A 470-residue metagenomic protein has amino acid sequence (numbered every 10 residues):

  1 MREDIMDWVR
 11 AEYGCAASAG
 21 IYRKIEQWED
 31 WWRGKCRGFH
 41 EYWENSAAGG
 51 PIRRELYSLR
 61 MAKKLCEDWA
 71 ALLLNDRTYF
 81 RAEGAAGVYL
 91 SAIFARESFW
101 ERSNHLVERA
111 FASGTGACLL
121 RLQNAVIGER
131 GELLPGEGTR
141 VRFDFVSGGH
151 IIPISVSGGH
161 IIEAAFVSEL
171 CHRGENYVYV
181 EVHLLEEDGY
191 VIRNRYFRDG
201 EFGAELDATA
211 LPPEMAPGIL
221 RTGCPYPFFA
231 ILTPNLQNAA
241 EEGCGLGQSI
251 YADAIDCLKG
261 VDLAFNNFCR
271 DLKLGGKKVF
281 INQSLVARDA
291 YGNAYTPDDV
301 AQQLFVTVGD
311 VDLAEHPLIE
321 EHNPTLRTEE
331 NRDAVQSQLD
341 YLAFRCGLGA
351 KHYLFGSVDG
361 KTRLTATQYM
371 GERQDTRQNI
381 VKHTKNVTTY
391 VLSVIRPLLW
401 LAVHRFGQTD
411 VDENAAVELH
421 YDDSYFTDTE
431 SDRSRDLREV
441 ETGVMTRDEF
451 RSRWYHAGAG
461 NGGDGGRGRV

Functional and structural regions predicted by a protein language model:
M1-I161: Extended, helix-rich architectural segments
L90, L339, R447-D448: Generic structural marker for isolated residues within well-ordered, non-membrane alpha-helices of soluble domains
A112, A117-G247: Extended, regular secondary-structure scaffolds
P212-G371, A416-S424, D428: Extended, charged amphipathic alpha-helical segments
Y341, R345-E413: C-terminal structural cap/anchor segments
F406-D436: Extended amphipathic alpha-helical segments with heptad-repeat/coiled-coil character used for oligomerization, fusion
T427-V470: Charged substrate- and nucleic-acid-binding regions of tRNA-handling and nucleotidyl-transfer enzymes, centered on
